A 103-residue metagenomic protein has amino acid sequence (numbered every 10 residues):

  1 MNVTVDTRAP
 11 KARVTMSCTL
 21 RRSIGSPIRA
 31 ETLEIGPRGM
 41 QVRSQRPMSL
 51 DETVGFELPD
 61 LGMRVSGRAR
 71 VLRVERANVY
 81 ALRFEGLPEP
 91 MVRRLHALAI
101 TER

Functional and structural regions predicted by a protein language model:
M1-P37, E89-M91, H96-R103: N-terminal helix initiation/capping motif
M16-R22, D51-R64: Short conserved beta-strand and strand-loop elements enriched in small hydrophobics with frequent Asp/Gly
S26, M63-V65, N78: Short acidic/polar mixed-charge low-complexity motifs
A30, S66-L72: Short beta-strand-centered aromatic/proline hotspots
I35, L72-V74, L87: Residue-level recognition of beta-strand microenvironments
M40-S44, A77-G86: Short, solvent-exposed secondary-structure boundary/capping segments
